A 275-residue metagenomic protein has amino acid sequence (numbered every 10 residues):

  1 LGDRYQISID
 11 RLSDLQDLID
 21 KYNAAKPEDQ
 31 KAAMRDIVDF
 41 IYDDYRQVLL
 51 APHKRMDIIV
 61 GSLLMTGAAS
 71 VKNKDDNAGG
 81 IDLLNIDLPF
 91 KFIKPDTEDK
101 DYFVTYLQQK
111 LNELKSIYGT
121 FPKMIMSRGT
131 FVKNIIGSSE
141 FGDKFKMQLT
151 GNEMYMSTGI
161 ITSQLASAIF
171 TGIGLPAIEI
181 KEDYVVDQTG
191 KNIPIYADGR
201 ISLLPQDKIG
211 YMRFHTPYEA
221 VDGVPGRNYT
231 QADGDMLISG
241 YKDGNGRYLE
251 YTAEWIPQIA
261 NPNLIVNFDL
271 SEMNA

Functional and structural regions predicted by a protein language model:
G2-D87, L107, L114-F131, N245-Y251: Long, contiguous amphipathic alpha-helices that act as assembly "spine/axial" helices in icosahedral shell and virion
S8, Q30, K100, T158-T162: Intrinsic-disorder-associated interaction segments
D43, E98-T105, Q109: Alpha-helix boundary/N-cap detector
T66, S70-N77, I135-S139, M156 (+1 more regions): Short alpha-helical interface elements
V71-N73, E98-Y102, I161, E179 (+1 more regions): Poly-acidic low-complexity segments
F90-P95: Charged, low-complexity intrinsically disordered segments
V104-I169: Ordered core of a single globular domain
G142-A275: Sequence/fold signature of self-assembling virion shell proteins
